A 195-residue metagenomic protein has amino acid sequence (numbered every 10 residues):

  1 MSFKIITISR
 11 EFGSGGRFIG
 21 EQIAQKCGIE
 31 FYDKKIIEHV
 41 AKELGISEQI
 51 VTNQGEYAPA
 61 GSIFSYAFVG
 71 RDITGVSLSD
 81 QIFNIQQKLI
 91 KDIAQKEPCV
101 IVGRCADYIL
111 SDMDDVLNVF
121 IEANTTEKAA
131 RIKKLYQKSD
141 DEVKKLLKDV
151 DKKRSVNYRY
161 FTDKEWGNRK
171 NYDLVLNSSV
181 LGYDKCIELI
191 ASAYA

Functional and structural regions predicted by a protein language model:
S2-E11, E97: Pre-Walker A (Motif I) flank of P-loop NTPase domains
I8-E21: Glycine-rich phosphate-binding P-loop
E30-A41: Short beta-strand-centered segment that lines the nucleotide-binding/catalytic pocket of NTP-utilizing
A41-P98: ATP-dependent small-molecule kinase phosphotransfer cores that center on conserved nucleotide phosphate-binding segments
P59-Y66, S139-D184: Small-molecule kinase domains that catalyze NTP-dependent phosphoryl transfer to phosphate-bearing small molecules
Q87, Y183-A191: Short, amphipathic alpha-helical "lid/cap" segments that border enzyme active or binding sites
I93, A106-M113: RNA pseudouridine synthases
D112-K134, D140-V150: Conserved phosphate-donor/acceptor-positioning beta-strand/loop module used by diverse small-molecule
